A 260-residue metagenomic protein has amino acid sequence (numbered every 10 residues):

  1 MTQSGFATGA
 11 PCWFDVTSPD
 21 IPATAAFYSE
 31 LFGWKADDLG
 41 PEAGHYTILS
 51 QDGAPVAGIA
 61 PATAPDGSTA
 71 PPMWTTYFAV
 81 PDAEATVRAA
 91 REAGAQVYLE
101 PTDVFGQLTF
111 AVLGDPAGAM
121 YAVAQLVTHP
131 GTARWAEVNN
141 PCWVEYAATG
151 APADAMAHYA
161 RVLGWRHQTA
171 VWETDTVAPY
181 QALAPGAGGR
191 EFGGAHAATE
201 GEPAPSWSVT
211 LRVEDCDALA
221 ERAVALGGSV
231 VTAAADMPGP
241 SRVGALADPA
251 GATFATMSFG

Functional and structural regions predicted by a protein language model:
M1-A7, A95-C142, A170-R190, G194-A198 (+1 more regions): Vicinal oxygen chelate
Q3-A54, E92, T102-L108, A147-R190 (+2 more regions): Core segments of cupin and vicinal oxygen chelate
A10-P19, T47-L49, P65-A89, T109-G114 (+4 more regions): Vicinal oxygen chelate
T24-A25, V56, V87, Y98 (+7 more regions): Internal amphipathic alpha-helical segments of the cytochrome P450 catalytic fold
G33, A57, Y77-A79, V97 (+6 more regions): Short, low-complexity, polar/charged sequence segments that are solvent-exposed and flexible
G40-W135: Active-site-adjacent scaffolding segments
